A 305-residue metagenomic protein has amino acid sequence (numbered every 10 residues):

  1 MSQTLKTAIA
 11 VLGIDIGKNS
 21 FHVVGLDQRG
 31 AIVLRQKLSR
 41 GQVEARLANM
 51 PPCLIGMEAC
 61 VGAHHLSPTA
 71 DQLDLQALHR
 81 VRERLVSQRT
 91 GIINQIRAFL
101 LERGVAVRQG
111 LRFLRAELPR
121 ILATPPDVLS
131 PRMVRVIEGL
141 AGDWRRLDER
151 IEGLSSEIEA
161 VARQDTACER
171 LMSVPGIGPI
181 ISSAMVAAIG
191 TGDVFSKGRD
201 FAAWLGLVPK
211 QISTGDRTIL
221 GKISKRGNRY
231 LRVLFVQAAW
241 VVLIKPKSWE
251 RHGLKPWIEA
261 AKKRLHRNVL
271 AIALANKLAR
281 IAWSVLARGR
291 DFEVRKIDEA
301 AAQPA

Functional and structural regions predicted by a protein language model:
M1-A305: A detector of single, family-specific signature residues that are central to catalytic or substrate-handling motifs
